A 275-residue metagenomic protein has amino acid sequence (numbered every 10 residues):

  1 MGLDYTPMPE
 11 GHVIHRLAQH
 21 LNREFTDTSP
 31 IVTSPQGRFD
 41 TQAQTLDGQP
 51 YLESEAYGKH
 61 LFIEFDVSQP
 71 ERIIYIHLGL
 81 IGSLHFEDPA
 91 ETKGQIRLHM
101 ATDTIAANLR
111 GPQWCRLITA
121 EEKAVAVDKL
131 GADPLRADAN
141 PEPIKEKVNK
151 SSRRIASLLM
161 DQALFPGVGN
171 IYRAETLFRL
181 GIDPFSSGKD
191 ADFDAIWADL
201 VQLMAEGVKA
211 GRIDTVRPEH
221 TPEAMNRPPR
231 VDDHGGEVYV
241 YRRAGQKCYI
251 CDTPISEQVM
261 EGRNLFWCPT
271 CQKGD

Functional and structural regions predicted by a protein language model:
G2-D275: Structured catalytic/nucleic-acid-binding cores of DNA maintenance enzymes
